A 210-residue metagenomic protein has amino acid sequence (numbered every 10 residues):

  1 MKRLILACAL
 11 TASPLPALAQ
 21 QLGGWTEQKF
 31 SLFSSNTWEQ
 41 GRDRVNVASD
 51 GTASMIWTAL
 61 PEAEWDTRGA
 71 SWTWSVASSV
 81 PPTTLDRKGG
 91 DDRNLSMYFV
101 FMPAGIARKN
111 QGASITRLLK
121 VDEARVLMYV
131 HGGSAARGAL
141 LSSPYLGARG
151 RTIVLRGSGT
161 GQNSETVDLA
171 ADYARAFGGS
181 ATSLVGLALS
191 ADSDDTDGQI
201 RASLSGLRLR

Functional and structural regions predicted by a protein language model:
L4-S13: Sec-dependent N-terminal signal peptides
L15-A19: Sec/Tat signal peptide C-region and signal peptidase I cleavage site
Q21-R42: Extracellular glycan-recognition surfaces and repeat-rich motifs
T37-I56: Short carbohydrate-recognition loop motifs
I56-A59, E64-K109, S114-I115: Surface-exposed, glycine/proline- and aromatic-rich loop segments on solvent-exposed faces across compartments
G90-D92, F99-L146: Extracellular/luminal beta-rich ligand-recognition and adhesion surfaces characterized by aromatic-Gly/Pro-enriched
A148-L155, G159-R201: Extracellular beta-strand ligand-recognition surfaces/modules
L187, S205-L209: Extracellular beta-strand elements of beta-rich domains used for carbohydrate recognition/degradation or cell-matrix
